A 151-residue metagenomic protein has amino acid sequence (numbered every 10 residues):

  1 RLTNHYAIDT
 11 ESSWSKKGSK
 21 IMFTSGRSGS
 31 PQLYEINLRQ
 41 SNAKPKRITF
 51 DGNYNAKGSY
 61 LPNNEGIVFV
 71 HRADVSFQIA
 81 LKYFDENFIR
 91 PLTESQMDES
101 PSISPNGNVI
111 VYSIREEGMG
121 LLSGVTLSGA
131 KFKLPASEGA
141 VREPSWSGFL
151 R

Functional and structural regions predicted by a protein language model:
R1-R151: Sequence signature of WD/YWTD-type beta-propeller architectures
